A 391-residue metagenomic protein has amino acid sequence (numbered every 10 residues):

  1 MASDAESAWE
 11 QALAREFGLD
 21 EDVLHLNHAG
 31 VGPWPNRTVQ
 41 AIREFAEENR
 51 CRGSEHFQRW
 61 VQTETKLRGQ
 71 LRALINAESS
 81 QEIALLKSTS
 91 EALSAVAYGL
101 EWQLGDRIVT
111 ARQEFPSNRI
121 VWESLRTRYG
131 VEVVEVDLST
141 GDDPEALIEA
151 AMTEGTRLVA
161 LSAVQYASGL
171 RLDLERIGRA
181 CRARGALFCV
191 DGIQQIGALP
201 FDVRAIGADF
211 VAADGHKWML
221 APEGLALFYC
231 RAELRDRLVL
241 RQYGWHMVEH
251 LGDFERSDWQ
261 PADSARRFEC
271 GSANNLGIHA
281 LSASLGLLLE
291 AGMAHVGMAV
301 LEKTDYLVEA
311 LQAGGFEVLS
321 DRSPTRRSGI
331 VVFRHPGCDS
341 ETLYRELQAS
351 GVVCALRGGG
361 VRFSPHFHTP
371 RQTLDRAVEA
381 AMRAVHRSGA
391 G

Functional and structural regions predicted by a protein language model:
M1-G391: Pyridoxal 5′-phosphate
